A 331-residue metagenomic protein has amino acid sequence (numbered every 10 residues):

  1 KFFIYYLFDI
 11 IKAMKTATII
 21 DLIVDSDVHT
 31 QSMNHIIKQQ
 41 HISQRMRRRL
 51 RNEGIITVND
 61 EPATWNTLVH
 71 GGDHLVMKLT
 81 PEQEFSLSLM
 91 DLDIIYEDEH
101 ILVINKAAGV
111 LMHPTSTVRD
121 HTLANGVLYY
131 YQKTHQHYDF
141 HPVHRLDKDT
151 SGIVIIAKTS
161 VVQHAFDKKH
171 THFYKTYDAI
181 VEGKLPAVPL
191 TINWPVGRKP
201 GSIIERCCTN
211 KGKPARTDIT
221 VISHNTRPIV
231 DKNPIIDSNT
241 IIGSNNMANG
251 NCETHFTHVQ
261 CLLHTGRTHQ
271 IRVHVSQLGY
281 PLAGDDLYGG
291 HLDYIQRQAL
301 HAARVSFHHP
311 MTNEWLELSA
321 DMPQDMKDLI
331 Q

Functional and structural regions predicted by a protein language model:
F2-E205, S223-T226, K232-G243, C252 (+1 more regions): RNA pseudouridine synthases
L75-M77, P200-I203, P214, D285-H291: Short Pro/Gly-enriched beta-strand edge/turn motifs at strand-loop
R119-V127, S160-V162, R198, E253-F307: Pseudouridine synthase
H144-R145, C207-K211, I295-R297: Short Gly/Pro-enriched turn/cap motifs at secondary-structure boundaries
I219: Long C-terminal interaction/binding lobes of large macromolecular proteins
G266, N313-L316: A late-sequence structural motif
